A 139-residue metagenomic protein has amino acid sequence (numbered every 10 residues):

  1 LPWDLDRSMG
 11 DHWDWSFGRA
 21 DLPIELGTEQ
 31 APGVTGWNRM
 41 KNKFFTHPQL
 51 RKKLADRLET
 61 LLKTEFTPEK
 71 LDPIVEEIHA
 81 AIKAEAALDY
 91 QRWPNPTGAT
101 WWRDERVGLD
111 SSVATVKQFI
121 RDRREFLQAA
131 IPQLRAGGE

Functional and structural regions predicted by a protein language model:
L1-E139: Middle-to-C-terminal accessory/interaction subdomains
